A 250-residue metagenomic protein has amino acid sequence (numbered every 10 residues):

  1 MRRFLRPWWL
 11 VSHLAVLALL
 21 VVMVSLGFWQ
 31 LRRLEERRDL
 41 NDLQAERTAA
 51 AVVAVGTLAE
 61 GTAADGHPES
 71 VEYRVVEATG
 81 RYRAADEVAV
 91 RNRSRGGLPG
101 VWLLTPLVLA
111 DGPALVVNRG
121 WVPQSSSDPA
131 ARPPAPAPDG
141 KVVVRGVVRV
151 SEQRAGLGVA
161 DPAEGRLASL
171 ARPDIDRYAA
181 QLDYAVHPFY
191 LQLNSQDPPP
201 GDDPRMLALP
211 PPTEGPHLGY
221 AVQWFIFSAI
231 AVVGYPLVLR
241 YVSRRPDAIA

Functional and structural regions predicted by a protein language model:
M1-G61, D65-E69, Y73-A250: Surface-exposed, charge/polar-rich loops and edge strands
